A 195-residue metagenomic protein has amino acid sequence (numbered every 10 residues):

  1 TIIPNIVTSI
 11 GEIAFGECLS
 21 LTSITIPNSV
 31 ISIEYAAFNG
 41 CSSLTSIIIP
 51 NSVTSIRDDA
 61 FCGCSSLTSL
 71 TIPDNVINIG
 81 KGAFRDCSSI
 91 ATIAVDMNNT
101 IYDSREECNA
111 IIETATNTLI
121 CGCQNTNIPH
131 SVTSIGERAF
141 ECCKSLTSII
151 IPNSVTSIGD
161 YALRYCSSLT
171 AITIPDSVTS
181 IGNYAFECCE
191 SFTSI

Functional and structural regions predicted by a protein language model:
T1-S9, L19-S32, S42-S55, C64-N78 (+5 more regions): Structural signature of tandem-repeat unit edges
